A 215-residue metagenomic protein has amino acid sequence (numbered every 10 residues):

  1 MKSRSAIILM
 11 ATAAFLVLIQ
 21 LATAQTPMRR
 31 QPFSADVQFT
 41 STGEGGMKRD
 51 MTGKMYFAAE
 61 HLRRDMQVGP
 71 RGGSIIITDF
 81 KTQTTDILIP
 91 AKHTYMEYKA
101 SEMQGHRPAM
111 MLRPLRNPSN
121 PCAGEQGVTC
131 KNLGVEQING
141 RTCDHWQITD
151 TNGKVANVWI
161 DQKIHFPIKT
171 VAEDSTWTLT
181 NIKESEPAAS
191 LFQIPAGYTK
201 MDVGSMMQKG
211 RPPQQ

Functional and structural regions predicted by a protein language model:
M1-S3, I7-L62, H93, E186 (+2 more regions): N-terminal leader/targeting segments and the immediate start of mature chains
Q25-R29, A58, V68, G72 (+3 more regions): Extended interaction-bearing regions that mediate binding to partners or small molecules
T26, S34-D36, L115-K169: Extended beta-strand-rich segments in extracellular/periplasmic secretory proteins, especially within noncatalytic
F39-S41, V68, D150: Short beta-strand segments enriched in hydrophobic/aromatic residues within well-folded beta-rich domains
T52-L115, V155-N157, K163-E186: An acidic-aromatic
I89, S101-G127, S185-M206: Solvent-exposed helix/loop surface patches that form functional interfaces
